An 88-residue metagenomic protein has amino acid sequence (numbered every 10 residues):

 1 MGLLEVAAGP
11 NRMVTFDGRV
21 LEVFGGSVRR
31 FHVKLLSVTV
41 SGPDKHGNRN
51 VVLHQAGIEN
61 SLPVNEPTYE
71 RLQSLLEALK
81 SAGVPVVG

Functional and structural regions predicted by a protein language model:
M1-L3, G9, F24, R29-G88: Acidic, Ser/Thr- and proline-rich intrinsically disordered linker/docking segments of eukaryotic scaffolds
G9-L21: Polybasic phosphoinositide-binding surfaces of eukaryotic membrane-targeting domains
